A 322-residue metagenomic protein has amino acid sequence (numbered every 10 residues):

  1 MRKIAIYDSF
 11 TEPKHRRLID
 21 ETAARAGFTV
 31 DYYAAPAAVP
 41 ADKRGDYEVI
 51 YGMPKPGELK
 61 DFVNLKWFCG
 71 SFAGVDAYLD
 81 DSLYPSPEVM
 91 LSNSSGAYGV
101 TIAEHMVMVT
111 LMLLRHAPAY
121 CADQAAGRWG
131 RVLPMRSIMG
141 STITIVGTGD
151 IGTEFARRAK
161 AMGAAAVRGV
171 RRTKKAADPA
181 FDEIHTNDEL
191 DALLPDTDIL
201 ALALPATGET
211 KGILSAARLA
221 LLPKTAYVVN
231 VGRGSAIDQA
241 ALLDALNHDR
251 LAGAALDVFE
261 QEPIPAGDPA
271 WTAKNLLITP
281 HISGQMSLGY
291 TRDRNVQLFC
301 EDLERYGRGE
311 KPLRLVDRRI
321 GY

Functional and structural regions predicted by a protein language model:
M1-V49: N-terminal glycine-/charge-rich "phosphate-binding" loop or analogous flexible N-terminal tail
G45-C121, M135: Phosphate/diphosphate ligand-binding glycine-rich loop within oxidoreductases
P54, F72, L202-L204, V231-G232 (+1 more regions): Glycine-rich, N-terminal phosphate-binding loop of Rossmann-like dinucleotide-binding domains
A103-A119, A161-M162, Q297-E310: Oxidoreductase and adenylate-handling cofactor-binding alpha/beta cores
C121-E154, E183: Glycine-rich NAD(P)-binding loop of Rossmann-like domains
M162-A180: NAD(P)-binding Rossmann-fold cofactor-contacting core
K174-P269: Rossmann-like adenosine-cofactor binding region
T225, V231-Y322: Rossmann-like dinucleotide-binding domain for NAD(H)/NADP(H)
